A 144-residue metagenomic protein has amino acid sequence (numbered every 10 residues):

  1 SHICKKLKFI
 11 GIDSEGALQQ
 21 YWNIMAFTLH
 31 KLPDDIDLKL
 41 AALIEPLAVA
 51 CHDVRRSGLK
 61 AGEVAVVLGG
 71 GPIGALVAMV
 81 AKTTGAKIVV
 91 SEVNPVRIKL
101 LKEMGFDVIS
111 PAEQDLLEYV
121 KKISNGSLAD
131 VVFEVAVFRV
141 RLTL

Functional and structural regions predicted by a protein language model:
S1-L29: Glycine-rich phosphate/adenylate-binding loop and adjacent beta-alpha elements of nucleotide- or dinucleotide-binding
T28-K39: Glycine/charged-rich beta-loop-alpha catalytic/anionic-binding loops adjacent to active sites
D37-Q114: Mid-domain Rossmann-like dinucleotide-binding core that forms the NAD(H)/NADP(H) cofactor-binding site
G62, N125-A129: Local beta-strand N-terminus motif with an aromatic residue
D115-G126: Short amphipathic alpha-helix with an adjacent loop that forms part of the alpha/beta core around
F133: N-terminal Rossmann-like NAD(P) cofactor-binding module of classical short-chain dehydrogenase/reductase
A136-V137: Short glycine-/small-residue-rich Rossmann-like dinucleotide-binding loops
V140-L144: A short, conserved alpha-helix within the catalytic core of class I
